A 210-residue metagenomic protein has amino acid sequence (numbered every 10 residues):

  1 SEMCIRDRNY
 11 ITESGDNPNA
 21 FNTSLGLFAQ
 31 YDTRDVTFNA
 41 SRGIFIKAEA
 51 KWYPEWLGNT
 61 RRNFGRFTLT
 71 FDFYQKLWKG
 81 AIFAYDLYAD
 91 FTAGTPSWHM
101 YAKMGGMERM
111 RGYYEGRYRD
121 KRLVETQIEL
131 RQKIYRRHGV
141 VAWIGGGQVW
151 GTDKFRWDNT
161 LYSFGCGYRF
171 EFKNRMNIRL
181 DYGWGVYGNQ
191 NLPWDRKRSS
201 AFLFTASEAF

Functional and structural regions predicted by a protein language model:
E2-I5: Short, small-residue-biased leader/transition segments that mark boundaries at the very start of proteins
D7-T12, F64-F67, M100-E108, W157-S163 (+1 more regions): Flexible, surface-exposed loop regions and adjacent strand-edge segments of Gram-negative outer-membrane beta-barrel
E13-P18, N22-Q30, R34-Y135, V140-G146 (+1 more regions): C-terminal outer-membrane beta-barrel translocator/porin domains of Gram-negative envelope proteins and their
G26, M107, C166-L180, R196-F210: Outer-membrane beta-barrel "beta-signal"
A89-G105, I178-F204: Outer-membrane beta-barrel translocator/channel fold
Q127-E129, S163-R169: Short glycine-rich, acidic/polar surface loops and turns
Y135, G147-G151, K173-R175, G185-G188: Short Gly/Pro-enriched loop/turn and capping motifs at secondary-structure junctions
I144-G147, D158-S163, Y182-W184: Small/polar glycine-rich anion-binding or flexible loop at a beta-alpha turn
